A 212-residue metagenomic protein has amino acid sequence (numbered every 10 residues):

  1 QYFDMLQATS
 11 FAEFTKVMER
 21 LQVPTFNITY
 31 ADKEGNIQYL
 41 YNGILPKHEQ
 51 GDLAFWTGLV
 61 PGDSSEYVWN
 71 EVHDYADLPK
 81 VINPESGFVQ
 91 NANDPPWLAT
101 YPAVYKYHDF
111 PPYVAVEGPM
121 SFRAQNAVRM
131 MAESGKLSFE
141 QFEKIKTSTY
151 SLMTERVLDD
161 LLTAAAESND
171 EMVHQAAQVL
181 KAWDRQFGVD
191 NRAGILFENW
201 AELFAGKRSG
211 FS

Functional and structural regions predicted by a protein language model:
Q1, L6-T9, A54-P61: A generic short-segment signal for beta-strand/edge and adjacent turn/coil regions
Y2-R20, A127: Alpha/propeptide regions of enzymes that mature by internal proteolysis
V17, L21-Q22, N27-T29: Short, well-structured beta-strand/strand-turn elements
T25, D32-S212: Long, compositionally biased non-active-site segments enriched in small/hydrophobic residues and glycine
